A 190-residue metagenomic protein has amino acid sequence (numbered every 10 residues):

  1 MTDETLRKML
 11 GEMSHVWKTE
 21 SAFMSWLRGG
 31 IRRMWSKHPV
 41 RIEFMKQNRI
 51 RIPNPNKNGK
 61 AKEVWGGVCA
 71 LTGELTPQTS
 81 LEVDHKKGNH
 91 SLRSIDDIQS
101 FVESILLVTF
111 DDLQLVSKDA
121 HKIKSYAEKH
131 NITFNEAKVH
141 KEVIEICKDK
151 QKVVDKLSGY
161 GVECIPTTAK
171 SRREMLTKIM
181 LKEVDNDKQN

Functional and structural regions predicted by a protein language model:
M1, H90-D96, K152-D155, T167: Short coil/turn linker and secondary-structure boundary residues
M1-E4, K8, D84, D185-N190: Polar low-complexity intrinsically disordered regions
T2-G73, Q99-D111: Short, charged surface segments at domain edges that flank catalytic/cofactor-binding sites
I42, E82-V83, D119: Alpha-helical architecture
V68, E74-Q78, D119-I123: Cys/His-rich metal-chelating microdomains
A70, S94-D97, K138-E145: Short alpha-helical interface elements
G73-Q114, E128-H130, N135: Histidine-centered nuclease catalytic patch
V108-D112, K118-N190: A detector for short metal-coordination/catalytic motifs
